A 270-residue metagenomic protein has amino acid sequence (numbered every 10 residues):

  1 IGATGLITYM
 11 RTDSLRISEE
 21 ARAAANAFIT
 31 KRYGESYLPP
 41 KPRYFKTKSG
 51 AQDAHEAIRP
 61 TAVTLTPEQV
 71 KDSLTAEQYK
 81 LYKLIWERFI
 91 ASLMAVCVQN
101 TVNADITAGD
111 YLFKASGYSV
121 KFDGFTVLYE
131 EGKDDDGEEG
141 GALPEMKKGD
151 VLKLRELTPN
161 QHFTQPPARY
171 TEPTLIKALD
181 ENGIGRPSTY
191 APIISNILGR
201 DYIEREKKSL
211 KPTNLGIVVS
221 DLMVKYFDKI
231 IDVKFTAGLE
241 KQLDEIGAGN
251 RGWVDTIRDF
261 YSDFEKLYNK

Functional and structural regions predicted by a protein language model:
G5-L6, D13-K270: Basic, low-complexity terminal or inter-domain segments flanking catalytic cores
